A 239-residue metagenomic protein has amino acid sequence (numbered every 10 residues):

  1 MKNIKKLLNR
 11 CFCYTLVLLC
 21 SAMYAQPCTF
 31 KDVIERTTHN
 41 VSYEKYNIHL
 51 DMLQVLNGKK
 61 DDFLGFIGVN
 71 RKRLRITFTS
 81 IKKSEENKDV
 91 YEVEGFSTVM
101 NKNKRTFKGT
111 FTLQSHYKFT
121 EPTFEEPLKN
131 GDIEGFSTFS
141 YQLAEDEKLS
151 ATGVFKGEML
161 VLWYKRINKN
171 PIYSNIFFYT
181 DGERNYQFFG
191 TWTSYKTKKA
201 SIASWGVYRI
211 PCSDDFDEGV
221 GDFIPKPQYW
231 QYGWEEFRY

Functional and structural regions predicted by a protein language model:
M1-F30: Bacterial Sec-dependent N-terminal signal peptides
C28-Y239: Central antiparallel beta-sheet cores of small beta-barrel/beta-sandwich binding domains
